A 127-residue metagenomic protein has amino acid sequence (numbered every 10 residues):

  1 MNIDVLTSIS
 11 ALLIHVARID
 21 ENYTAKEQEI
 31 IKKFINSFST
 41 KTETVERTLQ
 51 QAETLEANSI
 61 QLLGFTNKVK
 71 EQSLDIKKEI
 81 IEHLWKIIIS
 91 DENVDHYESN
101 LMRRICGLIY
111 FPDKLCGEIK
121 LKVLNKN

Functional and structural regions predicted by a protein language model:
M1-N127: Small-residue-enriched hydrophobic alpha-helices in membranes
